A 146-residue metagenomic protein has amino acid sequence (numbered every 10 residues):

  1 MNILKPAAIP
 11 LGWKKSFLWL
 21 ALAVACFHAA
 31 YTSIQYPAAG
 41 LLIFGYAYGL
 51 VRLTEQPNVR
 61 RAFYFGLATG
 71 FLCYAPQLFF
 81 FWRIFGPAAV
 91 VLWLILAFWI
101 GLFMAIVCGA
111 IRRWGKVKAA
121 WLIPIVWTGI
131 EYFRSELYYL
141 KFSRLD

Functional and structural regions predicted by a protein language model:
N2-D146: Membrane-embedded alpha-helical bundles of multi-pass enzymes that act on lipidic or dolichyl-linked glycan substrates
